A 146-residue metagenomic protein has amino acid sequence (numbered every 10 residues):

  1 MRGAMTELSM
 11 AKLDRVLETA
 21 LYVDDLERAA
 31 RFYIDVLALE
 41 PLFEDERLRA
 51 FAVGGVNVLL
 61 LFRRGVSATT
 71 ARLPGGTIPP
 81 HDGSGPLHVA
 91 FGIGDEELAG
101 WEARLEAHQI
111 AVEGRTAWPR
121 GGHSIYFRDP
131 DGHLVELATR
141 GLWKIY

Functional and structural regions predicted by a protein language model:
R2-E27, P86-V89, I93, G141-Y146: N-terminal beta-strand motif that seeds the catalytic metal site of vicinal oxygen chelate
R2-K12, E102-Y146: Vicinal oxygen chelate
L17, L37-A38, R47, L87 (+2 more regions): Residue-level marker for the onset of beta-strands and adjacent loop->beta junctions in well-ordered domains
Y22-A68: Core segments of cupin and vicinal oxygen chelate
R28, E96-W101: Short, conserved charged micro-motifs
R47, N57, G85-L87, H108: A generic structural signal for short beta-strands and their flanking turns/coil linkers
F51, A68-T69, G122, K144: Generic structural signal for helix capping and beta-alpha/helix-loop junctions
R64, T69-L87: Helix-adjacent hinge/juxtasegments
